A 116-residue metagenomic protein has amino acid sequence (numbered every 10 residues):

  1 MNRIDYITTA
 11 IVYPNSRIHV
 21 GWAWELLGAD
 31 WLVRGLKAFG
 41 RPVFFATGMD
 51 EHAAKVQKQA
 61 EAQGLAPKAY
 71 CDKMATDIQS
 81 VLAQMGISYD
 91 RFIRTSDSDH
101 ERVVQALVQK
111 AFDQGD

Functional and structural regions predicted by a protein language model:
M1-D116: N-terminal, positively charged nucleic-acid-binding surface of large information/translation enzymes
